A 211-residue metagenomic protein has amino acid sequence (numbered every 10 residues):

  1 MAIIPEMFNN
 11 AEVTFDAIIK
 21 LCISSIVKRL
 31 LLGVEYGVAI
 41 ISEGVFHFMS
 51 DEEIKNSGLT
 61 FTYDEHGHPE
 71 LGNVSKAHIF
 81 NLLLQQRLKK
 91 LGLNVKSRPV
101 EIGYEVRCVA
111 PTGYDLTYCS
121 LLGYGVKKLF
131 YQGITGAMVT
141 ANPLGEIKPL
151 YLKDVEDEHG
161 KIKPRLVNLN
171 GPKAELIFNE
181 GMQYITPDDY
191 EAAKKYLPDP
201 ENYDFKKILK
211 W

Functional and structural regions predicted by a protein language model:
M1-V95: Accessory alpha-helical/coil subdomains and C-terminal extensions that flank or cap enzyme catalytic cores
G58-W211: C-terminal non-catalytic interaction/assembly regions of soluble proteins
